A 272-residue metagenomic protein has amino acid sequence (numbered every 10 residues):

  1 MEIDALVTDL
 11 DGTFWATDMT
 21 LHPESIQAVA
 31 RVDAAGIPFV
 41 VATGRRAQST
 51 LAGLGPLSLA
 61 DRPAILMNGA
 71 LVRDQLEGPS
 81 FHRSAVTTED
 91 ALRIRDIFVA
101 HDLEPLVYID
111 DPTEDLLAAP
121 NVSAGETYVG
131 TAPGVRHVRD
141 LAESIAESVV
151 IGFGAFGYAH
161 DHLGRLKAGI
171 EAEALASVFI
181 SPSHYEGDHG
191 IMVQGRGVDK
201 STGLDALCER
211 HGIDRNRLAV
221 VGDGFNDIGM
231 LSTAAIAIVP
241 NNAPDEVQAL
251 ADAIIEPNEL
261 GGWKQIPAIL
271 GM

Functional and structural regions predicted by a protein language model:
M1-A5, H22, V193-M272: Mg2+-dependent phosphoryl-transfer enzymes with acidic/Ser/Thr/Gly-rich catalytic loops
D9: Active-site residues of response regulator receiver
T17-L21: Conserved ATPase-coupling elements of RecA-like P-loop NTPase cores
P23-Y128: Active-site phosphate-binding/coordination module
F39, P105, S177-V178, A237: Hydrophobic beta-strand scaffold residues
L57-A60, N68, E173-A174, T233-A234 (+1 more regions): Short, structured coil segments at secondary-structure junctions
H101, Y108-V221, F225-D227, T233: Conserved acidic, metal-coordinating active-site core of Asp-based, Mg2+-dependent phosphoryl-transfer enzymes
